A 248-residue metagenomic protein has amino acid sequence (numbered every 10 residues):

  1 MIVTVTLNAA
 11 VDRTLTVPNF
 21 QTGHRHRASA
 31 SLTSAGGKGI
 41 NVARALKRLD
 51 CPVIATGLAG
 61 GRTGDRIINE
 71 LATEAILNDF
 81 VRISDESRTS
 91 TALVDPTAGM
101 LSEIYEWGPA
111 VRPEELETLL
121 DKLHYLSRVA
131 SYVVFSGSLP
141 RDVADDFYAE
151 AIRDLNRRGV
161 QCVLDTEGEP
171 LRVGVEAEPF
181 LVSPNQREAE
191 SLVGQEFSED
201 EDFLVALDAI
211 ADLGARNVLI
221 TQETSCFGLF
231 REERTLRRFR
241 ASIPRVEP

Functional and structural regions predicted by a protein language model:
M1-T56, D65-R66, R237-V246: Glycine-rich phosphate/adenosyl-contacting loop at the front of the ribokinase-like
I2, C51-V53, N78, C162 (+1 more regions): Hydrophobic anchor at the start of a short beta-strand that flanks the dinucleotide cofactor-binding loop
T4-L7, G57, R82-I83, A92-V94 (+4 more regions): Short beta-strand segments
H24, L32, P52, T73 (+4 more regions): Small-residue (G/A/S/T)-rich helix-start motifs and N-terminal tracts that mark the onset
H24, R48-A130: Conserved N-terminal subdomain of the carbohydrate kinase-like
R44, T91-L93, C226-F230: Short beta-strand scaffold segments in enzyme catalytic cores
V129-D142: Short acidic, glycine-rich surface-loop motifs adjacent to enzyme active sites
D145-E233: Conserved phosphate/ATP/ADP-binding segment of small-molecule kinases
